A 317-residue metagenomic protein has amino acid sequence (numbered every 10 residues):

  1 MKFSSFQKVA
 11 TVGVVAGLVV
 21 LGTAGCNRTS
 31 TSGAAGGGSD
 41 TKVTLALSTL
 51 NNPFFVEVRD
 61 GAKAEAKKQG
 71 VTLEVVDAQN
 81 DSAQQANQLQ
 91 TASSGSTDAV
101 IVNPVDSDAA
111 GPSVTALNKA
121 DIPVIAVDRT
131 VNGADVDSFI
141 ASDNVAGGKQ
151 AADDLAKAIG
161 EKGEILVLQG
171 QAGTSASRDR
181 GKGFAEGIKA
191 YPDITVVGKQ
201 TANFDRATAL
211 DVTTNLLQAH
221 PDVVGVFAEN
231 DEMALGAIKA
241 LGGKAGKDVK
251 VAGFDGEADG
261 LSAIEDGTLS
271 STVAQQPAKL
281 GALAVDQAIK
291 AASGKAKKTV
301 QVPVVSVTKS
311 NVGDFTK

Functional and structural regions predicted by a protein language model:
K2-V15, V19, C26-K317: A residue-level marker of the well-folded mature domains of exported/periplasmic proteins
